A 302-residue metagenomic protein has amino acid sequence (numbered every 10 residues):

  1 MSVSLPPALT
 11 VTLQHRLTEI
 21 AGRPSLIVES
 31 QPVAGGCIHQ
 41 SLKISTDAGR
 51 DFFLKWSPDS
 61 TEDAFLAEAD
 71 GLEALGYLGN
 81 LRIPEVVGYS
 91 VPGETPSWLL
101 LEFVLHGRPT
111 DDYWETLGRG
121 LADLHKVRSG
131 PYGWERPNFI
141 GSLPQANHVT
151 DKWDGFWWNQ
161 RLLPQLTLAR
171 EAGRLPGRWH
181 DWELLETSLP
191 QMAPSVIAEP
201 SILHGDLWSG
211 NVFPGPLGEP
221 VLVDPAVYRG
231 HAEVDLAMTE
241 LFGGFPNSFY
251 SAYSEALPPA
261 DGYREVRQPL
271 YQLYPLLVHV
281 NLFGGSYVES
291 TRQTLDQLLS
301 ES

Functional and structural regions predicted by a protein language model:
S2-V3, H279-S302: ATP/Mg2+ or Mg2+-diphosphate-binding catalytic cores that bind nucleotide phosphates or diphosphates via glycine-rich
A8-P24, S129-I202, L217, E255: An alpha-helical support segment within catalytic cores of ATP-dependent transferases
P24, A48-F52, E219: Short acidic/polar mixed-charge low-complexity motifs
P24-Q31: Conserved N-terminal boundary motif of the eukaryotic protein kinase catalytic domain
Q31-G155: ATP-binding pocket architecture of kinase catalytic cores
D59, H106, L163, P220 (+1 more regions): Activation segment
V149-W158, T167, V196-I202, S209-V266 (+3 more regions): Active-site Asp-x-Gly
L270-H279: Short helix/strand-capping connector loops at secondary-structure junctions
